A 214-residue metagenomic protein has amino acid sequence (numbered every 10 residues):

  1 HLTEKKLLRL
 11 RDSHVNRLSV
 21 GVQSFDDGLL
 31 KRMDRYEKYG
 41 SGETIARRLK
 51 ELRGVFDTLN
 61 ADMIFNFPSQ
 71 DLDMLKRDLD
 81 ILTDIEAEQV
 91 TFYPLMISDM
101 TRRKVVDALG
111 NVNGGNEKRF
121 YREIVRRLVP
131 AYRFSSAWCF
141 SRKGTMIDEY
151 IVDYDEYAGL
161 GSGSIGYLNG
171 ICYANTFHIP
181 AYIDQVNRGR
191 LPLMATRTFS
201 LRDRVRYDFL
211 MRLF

Functional and structural regions predicted by a protein language model:
H1-F214: C-terminal scaffold of the Radical SAM
